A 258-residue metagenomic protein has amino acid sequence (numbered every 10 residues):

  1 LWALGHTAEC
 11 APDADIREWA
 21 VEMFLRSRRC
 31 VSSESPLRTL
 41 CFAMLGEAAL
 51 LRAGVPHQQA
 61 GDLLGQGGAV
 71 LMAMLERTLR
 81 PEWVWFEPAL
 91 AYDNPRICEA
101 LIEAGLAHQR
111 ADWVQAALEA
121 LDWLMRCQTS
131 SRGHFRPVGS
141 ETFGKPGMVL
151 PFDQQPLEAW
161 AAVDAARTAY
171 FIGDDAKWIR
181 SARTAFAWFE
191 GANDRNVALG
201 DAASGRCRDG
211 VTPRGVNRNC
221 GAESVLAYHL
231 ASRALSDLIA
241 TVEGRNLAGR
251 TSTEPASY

Functional and structural regions predicted by a protein language model:
L1-Y258: Glycan-recognition and catalytic cores of secretory/periplasmic carbohydrate-active enzymes
